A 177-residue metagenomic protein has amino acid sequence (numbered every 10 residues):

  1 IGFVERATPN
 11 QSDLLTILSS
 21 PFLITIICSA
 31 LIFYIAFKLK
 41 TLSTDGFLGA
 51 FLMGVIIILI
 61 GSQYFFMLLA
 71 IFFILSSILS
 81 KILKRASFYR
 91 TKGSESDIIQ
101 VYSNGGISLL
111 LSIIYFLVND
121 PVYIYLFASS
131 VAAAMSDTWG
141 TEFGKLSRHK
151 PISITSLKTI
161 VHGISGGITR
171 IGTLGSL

Functional and structural regions predicted by a protein language model:
I1-L69, F73-L177: Interhelical loop and helix-boundary elements at the membrane-water interface of polytopic inner-membrane proteins
